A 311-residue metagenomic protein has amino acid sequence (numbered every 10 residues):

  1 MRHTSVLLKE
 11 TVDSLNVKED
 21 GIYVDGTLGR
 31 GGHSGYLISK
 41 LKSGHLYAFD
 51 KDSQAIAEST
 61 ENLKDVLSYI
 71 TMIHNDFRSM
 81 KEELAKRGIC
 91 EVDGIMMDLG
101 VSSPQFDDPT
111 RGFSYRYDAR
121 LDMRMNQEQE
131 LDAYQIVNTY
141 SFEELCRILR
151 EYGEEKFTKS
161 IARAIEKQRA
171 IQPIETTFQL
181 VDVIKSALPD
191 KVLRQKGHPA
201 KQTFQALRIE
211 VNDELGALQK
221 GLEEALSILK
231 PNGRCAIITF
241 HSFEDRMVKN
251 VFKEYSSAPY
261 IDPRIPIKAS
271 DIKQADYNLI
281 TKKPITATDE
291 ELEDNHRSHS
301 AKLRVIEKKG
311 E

Functional and structural regions predicted by a protein language model:
M1-E311: S-adenosyl-L-methionine-dependent methyltransferase catalytic core, i.e., the SAM/SAH-binding region
